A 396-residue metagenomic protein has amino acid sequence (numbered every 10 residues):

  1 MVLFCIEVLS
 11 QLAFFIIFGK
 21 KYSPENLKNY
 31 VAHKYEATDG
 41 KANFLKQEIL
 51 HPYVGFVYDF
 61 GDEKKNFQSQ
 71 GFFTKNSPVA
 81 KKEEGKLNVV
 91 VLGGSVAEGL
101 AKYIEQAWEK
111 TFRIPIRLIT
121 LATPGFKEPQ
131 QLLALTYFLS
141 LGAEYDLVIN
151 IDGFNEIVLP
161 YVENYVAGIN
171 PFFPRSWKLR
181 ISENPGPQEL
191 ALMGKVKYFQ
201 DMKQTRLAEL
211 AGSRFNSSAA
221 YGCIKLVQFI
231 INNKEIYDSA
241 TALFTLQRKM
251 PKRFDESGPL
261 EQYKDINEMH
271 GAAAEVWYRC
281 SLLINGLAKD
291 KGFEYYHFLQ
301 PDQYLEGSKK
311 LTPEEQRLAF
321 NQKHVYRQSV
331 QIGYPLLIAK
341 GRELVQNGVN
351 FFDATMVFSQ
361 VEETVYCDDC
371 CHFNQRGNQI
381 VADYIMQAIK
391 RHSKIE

Functional and structural regions predicted by a protein language model:
M1-Q11: Hydrophobic membrane-insertion alpha-helices, especially the h-region of bacterial N-terminal signal peptides
C5, V345-N350, C367-E396: Histidine-centered active-site loop/cap adjacent to the catalytic His in serine esterases/O-acetyl transfer systems
K21-T111, Q360-E362: Membrane/wall-proximal cationic-aromatic binding patches
V91, N150, H297-L299: Structural beta-sheet core signal
S95-E98, T123-E128, G153-L159, D302-L305 (+2 more regions): Solvent-exposed loop/turn segments at secondary-structure junctions within structured extracellular/periplasmic domains
E128, L132, A274, Y278 (+1 more regions): Short, amphipathic alpha-helical "lid/cap" segments that border enzyme active or binding sites
L132-E144: Short, well-structured alpha-helical segments in soluble
N155-R342, S359, T364: Serine-dependent acyl-ester chemistry module
